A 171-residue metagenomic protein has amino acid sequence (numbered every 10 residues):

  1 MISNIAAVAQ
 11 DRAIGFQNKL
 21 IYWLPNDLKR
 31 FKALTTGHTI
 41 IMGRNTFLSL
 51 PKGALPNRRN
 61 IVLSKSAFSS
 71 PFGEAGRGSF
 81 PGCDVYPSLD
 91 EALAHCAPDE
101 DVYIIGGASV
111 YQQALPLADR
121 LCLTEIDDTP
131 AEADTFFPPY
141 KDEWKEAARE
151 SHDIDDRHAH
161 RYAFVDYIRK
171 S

Functional and structural regions predicted by a protein language model:
M1-S171: Enzymes that bind and transform nitrogen-containing heteroaromatic metabolites
